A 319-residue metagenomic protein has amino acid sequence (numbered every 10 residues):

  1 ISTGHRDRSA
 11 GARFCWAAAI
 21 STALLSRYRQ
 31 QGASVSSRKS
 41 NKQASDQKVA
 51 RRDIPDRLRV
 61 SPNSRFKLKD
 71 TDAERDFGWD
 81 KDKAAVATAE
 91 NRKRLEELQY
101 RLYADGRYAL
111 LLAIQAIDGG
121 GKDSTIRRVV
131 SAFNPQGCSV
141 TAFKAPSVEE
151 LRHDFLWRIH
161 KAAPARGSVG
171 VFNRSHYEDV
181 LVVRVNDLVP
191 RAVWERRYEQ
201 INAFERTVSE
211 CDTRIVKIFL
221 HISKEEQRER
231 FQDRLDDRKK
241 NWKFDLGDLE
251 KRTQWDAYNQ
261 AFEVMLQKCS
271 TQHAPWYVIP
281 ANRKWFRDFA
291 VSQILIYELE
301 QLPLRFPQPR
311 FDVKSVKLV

Functional and structural regions predicted by a protein language model:
S36-K39, S45-E90: Charged, amphipathic alpha-helical linker segments immediately N-terminal to NTP-binding catalytic cores
G78, V182-Q200, V208-Q260, P307-K314: A glycine- and Lys/Arg-enriched "phosphate-lid" helix/loop adjacent to the NTP-binding pocket of small-molecule kinases
D80, C138-F143, V148-V193: Conserved nucleotide-sensing/catalytic segment adjacent to the nucleotide-binding pocket in NTP-handling enzymes
E96-Y103: Pre-Walker A adenine-sensing motif
I114-V129: Glycine-rich phosphate-binding P-loop
P146-E149, S175-E178, D187, H221-R228 (+2 more regions): Conserved nucleotide-binding/hydrolysis micro-motifs of P-loop NTPases
Q260-V319: NTP-dependent small-molecule kinase module
